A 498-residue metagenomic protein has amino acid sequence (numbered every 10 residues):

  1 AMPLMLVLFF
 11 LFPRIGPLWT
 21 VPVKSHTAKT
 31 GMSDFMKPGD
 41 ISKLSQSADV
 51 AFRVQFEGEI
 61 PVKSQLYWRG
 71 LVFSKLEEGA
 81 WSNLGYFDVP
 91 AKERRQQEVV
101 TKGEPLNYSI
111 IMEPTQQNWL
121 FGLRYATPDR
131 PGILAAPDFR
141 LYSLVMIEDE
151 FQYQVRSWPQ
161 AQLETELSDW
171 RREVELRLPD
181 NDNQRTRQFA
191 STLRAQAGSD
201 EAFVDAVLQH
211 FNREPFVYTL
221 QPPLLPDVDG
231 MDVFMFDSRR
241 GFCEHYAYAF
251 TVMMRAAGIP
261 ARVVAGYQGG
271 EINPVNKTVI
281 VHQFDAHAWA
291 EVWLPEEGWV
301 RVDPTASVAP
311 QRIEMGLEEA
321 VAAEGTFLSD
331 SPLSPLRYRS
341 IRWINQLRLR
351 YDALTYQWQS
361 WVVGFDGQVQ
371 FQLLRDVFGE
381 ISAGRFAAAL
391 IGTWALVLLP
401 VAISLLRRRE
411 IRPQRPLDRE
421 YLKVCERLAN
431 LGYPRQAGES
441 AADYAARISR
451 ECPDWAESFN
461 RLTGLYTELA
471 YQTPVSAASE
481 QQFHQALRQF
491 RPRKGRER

Functional and structural regions predicted by a protein language model:
A1-A51, E57: Hydrophobic helices that insert into or interface with lipid environments
A48-F52, S64, L106, D149-Y153 (+3 more regions): Envelope-exposed proteins and targeting segments
E57-I60, L71-F73, E113-T115, W158-A161 (+3 more regions): Solvent-exposed coil/turn segments that connect beta secondary-structure elements in extracytoplasmic/periplasmic
V62-A197, Q311-R312, E318-E319, T355: Structured beta-strand-rich cores of soluble
R95-P105, E164, P215, E271-W394 (+2 more regions): Juxtamembrane membrane-insertion context
L193-A288, E410-P413, E451, W455: Active-site neighborhood of thiol-dependent amide/isopeptide-bond enzymes
Y248, A265, F284, T305-A306 (+2 more regions): Membrane-proximal, non-transmembrane interaction modules that couple membrane proteins to downstream assemblies
T393-R408: Alpha-helical transmembrane segments
